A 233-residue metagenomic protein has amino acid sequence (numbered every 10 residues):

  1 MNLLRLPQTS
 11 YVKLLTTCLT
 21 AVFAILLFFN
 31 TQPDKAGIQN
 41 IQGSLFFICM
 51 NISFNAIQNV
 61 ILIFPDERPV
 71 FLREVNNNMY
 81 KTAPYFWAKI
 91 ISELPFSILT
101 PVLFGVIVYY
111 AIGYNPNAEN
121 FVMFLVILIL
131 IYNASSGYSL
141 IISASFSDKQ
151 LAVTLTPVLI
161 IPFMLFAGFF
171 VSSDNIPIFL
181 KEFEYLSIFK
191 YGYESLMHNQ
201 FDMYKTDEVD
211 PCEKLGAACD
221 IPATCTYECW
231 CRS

Functional and structural regions predicted by a protein language model:
L3-S233: Membrane-spanning alpha-helical segments of multipass transporters and channels
